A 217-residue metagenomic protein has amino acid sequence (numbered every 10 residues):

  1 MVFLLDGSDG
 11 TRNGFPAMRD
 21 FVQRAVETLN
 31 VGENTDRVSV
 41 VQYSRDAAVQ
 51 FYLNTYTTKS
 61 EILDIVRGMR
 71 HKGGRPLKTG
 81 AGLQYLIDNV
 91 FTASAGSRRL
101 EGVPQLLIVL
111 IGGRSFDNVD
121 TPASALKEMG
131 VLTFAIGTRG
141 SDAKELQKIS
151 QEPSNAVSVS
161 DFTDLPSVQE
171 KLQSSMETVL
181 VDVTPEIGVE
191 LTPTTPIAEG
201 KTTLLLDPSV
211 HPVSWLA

Functional and structural regions predicted by a protein language model:
M1, L77-T79, L100-E101, Q151 (+2 more regions): Extracellular/luminal ectodomains of metazoan preproproteins built from arrays of small disulfide-bonded modules
M1, V26, I62, V66 (+2 more regions): Fold-core signature of tandem repeat domains
M1-T55, L106-I108, T138: Von Willebrand factor
L4-G7, M18, V40-Y43, L86 (+6 more regions): DG-centered beta-turn motif at the end of beta-strands
T11-N13, R24-T28, F91-G96, N118-A123 (+2 more regions): Eukaryotic intrinsically disordered and solvent-exposed regulatory patches
Q23-V31, T58, R67, H71-G74 (+4 more regions): Sec-exported extracytoplasmic/periplasmic mature domains
D46-Q105, R114-T121, A135-K144, S167: Von Willebrand factor
L63-M69, A123-F134, R139-L180: Von Willebrand factor A/integrin I-like adhesion domains
